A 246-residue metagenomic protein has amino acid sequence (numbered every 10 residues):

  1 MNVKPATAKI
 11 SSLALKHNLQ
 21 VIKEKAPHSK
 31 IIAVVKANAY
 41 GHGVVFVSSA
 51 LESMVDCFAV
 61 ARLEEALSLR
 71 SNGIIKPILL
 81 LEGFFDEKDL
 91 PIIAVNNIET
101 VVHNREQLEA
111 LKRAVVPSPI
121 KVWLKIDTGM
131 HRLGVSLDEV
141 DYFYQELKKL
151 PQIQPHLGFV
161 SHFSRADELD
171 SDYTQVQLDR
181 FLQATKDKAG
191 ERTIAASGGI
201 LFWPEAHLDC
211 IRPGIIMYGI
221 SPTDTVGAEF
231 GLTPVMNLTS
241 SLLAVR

Functional and structural regions predicted by a protein language model:
M1-E99, R105, S118, P155: A charged N-terminal "starter" segment
V3-K4, A37-S49, A94-N96, L108-K121 (+1 more regions): Active-site loop/helix belt of alpha/beta enzymes
